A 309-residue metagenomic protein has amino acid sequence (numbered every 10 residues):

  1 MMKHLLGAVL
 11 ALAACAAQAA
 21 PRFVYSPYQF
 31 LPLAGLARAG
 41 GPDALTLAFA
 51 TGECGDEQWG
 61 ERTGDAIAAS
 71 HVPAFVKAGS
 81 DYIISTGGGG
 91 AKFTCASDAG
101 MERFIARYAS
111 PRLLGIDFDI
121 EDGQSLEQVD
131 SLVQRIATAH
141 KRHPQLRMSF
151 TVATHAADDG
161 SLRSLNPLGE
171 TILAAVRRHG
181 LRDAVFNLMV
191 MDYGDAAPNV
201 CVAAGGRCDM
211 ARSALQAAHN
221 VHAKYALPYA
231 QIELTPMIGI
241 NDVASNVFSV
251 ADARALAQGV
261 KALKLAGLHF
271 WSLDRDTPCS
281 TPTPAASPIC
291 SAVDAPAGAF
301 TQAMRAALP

Functional and structural regions predicted by a protein language model:
M1-L5: Positively charged n-region of N-terminal signal peptides that target proteins for export
G7-L10, T283: Residue-level signal for mature regions of secreted extracellular proteins and peptides
A14-A16: N-terminal signal peptide c-region/cleavage motif recognized by signal peptidases
A20-S110, V133, L256-G267, L273-R305: N-terminal carbohydrate-binding/catalytic regions of secreted carbohydrate-active enzymes
R22-S26, A44-T46, D81-S85, L113-D117 (+4 more regions): Structural preference for beta-strand elements that scaffold enzyme active sites
F30-G35, A50-C54, Y82, G87-F93 (+6 more regions): Solvent-exposed loop/turn segments at secondary-structure junctions within structured extracellular/periplasmic domains
P32, Q58-R62, S70, R163-P309: Substrate-binding and catalytic surfaces of secreted/luminal carbohydrate-active proteins
E57-R182: Substrate-binding cleft of extracellular glycoside hydrolase catalytic domains
